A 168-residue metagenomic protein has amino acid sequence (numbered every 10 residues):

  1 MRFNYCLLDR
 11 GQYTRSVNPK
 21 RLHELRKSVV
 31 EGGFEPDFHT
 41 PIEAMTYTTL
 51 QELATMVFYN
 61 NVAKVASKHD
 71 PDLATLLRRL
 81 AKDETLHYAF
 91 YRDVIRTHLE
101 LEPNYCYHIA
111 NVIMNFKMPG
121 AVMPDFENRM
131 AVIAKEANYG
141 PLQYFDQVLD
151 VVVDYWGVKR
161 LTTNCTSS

Functional and structural regions predicted by a protein language model:
M1-S168: Non-heme di-metal
